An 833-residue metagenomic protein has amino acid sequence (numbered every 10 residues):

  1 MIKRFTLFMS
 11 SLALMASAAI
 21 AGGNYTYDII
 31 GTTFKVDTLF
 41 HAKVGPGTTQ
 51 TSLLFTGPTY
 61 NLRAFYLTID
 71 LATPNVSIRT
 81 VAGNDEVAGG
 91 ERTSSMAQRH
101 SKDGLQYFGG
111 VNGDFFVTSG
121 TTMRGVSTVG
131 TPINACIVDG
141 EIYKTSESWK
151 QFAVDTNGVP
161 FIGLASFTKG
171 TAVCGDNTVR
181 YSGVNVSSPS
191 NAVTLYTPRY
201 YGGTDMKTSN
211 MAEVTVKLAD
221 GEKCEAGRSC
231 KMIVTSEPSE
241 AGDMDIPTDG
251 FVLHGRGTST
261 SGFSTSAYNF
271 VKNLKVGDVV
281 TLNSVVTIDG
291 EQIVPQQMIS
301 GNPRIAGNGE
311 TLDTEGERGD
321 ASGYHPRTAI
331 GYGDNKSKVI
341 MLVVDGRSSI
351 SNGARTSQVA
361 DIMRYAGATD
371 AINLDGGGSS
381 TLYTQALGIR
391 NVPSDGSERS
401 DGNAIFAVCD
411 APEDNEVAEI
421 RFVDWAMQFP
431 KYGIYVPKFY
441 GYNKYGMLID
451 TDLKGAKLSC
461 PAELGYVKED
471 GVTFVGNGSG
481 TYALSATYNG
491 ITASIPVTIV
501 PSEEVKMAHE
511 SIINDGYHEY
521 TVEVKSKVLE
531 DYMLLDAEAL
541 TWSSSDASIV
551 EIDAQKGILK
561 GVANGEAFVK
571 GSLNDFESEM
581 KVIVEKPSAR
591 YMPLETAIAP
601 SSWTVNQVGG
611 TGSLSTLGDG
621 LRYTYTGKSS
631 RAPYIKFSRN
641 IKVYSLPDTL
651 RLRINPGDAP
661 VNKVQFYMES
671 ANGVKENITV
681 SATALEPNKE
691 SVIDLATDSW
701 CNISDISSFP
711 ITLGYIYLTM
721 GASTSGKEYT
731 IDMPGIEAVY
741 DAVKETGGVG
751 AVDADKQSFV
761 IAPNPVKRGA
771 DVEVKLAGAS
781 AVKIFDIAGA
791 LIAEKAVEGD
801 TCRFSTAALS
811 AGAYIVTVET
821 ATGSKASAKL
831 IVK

Functional and structural regions predicted by a protein language model:
G22-T258: Zymogen propeptides
G120-S146, K150-V154, Q296-M298, N302-A368 (+2 more regions): Conserved, well-ordered active-site substructure
P412-P593: Extracytoplasmic soluble-region selector
D414-V417, D741-A762: Residue-level detector of functionally pivotal "anchor" positions at catalytic/ligand-binding pockets or at interdomain
G612-P633: Short carbohydrate-recognition loop motifs
K636-L650, A684, S707-F709: Extracellular/lumenal carbohydrate-interaction signature centered on repeated Trp-anchored short motifs
L650-L652, E690-E737: Extracellular beta-strand ligand-recognition surfaces/modules
A754-A762, V766-K833: C-terminal outer-membrane/trafficking sorting elements
